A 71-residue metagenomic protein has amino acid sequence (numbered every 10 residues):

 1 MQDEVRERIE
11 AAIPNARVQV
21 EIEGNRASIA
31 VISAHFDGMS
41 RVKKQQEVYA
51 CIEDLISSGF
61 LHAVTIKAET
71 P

Functional and structural regions predicted by a protein language model:
M1-M39, K43-P71: N-terminal, polar/charged subdomain of small-to-medium soluble alpha/beta proteins
